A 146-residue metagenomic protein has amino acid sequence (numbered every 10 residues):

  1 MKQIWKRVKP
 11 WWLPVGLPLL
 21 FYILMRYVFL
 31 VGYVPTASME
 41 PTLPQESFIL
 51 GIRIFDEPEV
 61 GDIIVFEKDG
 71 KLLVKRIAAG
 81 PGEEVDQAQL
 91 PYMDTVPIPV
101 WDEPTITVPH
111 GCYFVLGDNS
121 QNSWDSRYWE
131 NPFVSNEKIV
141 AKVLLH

Functional and structural regions predicted by a protein language model:
M1-H146: Extended hydrophobic leader/signal-anchor segments used for secretion and membrane insertion
